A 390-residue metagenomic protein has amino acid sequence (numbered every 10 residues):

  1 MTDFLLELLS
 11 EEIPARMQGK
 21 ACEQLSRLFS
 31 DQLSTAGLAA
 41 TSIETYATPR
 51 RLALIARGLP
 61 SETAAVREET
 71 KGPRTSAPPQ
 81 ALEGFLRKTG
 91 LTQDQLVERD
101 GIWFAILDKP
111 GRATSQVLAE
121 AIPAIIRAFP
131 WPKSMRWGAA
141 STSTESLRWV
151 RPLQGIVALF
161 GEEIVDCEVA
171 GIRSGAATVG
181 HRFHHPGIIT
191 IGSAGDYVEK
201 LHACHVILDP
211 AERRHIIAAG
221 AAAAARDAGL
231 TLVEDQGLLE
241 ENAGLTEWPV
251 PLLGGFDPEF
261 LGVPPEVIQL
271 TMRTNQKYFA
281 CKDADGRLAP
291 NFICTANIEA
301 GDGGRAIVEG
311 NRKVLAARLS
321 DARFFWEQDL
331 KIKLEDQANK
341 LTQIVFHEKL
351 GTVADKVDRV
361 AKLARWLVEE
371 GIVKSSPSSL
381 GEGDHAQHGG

Functional and structural regions predicted by a protein language model:
M1-L261, E266-I268: Long, basic N-terminal domains or extensions that often function in RNA/ssDNA interaction or organelle/cellular
E7-A15, F104-D108, H202-I207, A222-R226 (+4 more regions): Glycine- and acidic
D31-A36, D285-G286, D321-E327, W366-K374: Secondary-structure transition/capping motifs at alpha-helix termini and the adjoining loop/turn into the next element
I125, D355, G390: Divalent metal-dependent catalytic cores for phosphoryl transfer on phosphate-bearing substrates
G138, L147, R151-Q154, E234-D358: Catalytic nucleotidyl-transfer cores of nucleotide-processing enzymes
V357, A361-V368: Histidine- and acidic-residue-rich, metal-dependent catalytic cores
S375, H388: Cationic, low-complexity basic patches in intrinsically disordered or flexible, solvent-exposed regions
G381-E382: Glycine-biased, low-complexity coil/linker segments
